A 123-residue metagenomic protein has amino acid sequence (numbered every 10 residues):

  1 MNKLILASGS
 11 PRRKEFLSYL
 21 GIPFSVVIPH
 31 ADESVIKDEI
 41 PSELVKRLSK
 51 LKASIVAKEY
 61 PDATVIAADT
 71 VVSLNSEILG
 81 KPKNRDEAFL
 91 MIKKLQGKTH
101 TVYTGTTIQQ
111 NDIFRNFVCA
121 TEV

Functional and structural regions predicted by a protein language model:
M1-I22: N-terminal beta1-alpha1 ligand-phosphate binding loop
N2-I5, I40-V123: Anionic-ligand binding patches
G9, P29, N111: Cofactor-binding loop segments of dinucleotide-utilizing enzymes, especially the Rossmann-like FAD- and NAD(P)+-binding
R12, D32-S34, F114: Surface-exposed, flexible loop/turn segments at secondary-structure boundaries
E15-Y19, I36, K58-E59: Short loop/helix-cap segments at secondary-structure boundaries that form the rim of catalytic
P23-S34: A short beta-strand-loop structural module common to alpha/beta enzyme folds
